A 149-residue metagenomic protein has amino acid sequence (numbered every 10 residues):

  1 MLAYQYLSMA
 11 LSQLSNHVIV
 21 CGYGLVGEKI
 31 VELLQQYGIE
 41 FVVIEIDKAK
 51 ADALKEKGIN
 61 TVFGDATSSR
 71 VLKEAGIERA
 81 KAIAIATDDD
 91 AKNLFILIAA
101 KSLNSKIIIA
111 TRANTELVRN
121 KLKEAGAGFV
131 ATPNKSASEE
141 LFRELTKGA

Functional and structural regions predicted by a protein language model:
M1-A149: Cytosolic regulatory regions of ion transport systems
